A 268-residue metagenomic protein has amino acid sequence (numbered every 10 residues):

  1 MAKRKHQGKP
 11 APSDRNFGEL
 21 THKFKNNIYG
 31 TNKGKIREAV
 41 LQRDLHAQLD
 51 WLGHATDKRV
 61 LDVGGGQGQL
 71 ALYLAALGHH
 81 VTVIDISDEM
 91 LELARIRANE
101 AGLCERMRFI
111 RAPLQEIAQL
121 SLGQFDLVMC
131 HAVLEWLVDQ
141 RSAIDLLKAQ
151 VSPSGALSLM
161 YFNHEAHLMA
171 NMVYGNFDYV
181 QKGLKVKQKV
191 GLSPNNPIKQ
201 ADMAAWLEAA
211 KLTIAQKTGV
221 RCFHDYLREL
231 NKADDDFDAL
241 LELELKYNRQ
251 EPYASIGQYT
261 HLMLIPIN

Functional and structural regions predicted by a protein language model:
A2-A55, Q69, Y73, A101: Conserved class I S-adenosyl-L-methionine
D57-G64: Conserved class I S-adenosyl-L-methionine
Q69-E116: Class I SAM-dependent methyltransferase SAM/SAH-binding core
M129: A conserved beta-strand element that flanks and buttresses the S-adenosyl-L-methionine
R141-A156: A short glycine-rich, Lys/Arg-flanked "PGG" loop and its adjoining helix->strand segment in the class I
A156-G183: Conserved class I S-adenosyl-L-methionine
P194-K211, K217: Short alpha-helix
Q216-N268: A C-terminal cap/extension of S-adenosyl-L-methionine-dependent methyltransferases that defines the acceptor-substrate
